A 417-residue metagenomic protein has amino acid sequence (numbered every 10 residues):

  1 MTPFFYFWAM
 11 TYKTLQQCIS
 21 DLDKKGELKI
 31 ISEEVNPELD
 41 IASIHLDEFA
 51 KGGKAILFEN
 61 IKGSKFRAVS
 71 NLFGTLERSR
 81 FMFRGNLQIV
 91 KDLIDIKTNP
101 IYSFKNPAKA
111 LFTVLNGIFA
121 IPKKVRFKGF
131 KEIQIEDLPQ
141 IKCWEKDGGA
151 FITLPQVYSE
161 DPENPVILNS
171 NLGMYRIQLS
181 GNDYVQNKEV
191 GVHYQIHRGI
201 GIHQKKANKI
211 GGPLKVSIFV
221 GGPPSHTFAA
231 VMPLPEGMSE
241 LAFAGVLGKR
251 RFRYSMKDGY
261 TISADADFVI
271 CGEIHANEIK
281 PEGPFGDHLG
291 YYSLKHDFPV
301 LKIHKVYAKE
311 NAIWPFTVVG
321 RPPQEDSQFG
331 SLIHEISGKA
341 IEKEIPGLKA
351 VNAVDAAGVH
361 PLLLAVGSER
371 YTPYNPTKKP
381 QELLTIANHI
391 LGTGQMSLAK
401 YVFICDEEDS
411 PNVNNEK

Functional and structural regions predicted by a protein language model:
M1-A9: Short, Lys/Arg-enriched N-terminal segments with co-localized hydrophobic residues within the first ~10-30 amino acids
M10-V300, H304-K417: Extended, highly charged
